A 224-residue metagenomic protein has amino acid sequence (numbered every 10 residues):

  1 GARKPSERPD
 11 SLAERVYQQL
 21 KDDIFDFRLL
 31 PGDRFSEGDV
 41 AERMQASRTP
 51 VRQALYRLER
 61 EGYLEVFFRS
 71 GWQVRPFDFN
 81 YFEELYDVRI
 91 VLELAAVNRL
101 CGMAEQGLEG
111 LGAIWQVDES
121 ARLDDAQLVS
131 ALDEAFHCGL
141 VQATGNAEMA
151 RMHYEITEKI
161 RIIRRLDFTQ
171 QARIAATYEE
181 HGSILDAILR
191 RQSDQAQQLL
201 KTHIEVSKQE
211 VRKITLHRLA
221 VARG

Functional and structural regions predicted by a protein language model:
G1-G102, K213-G224: Short linear motifs at protein or domain termini
A13, Y178, V206-S207, V221: Anionic, Ser/Thr-rich low-complexity intrinsically disordered regions
R34, F168-R173: Short capping/connector residues at structural and topological boundaries
R60, L64-E65, I156-E158, R173-I174: Mobile beta-alpha loop/short-helix "lid" or hinge segments that flank ligand
L85, G102-T169, T177-R190, Q195-V206: Conserved amphipathic alpha-helical segments that form helical-bundle/coiled-coil interaction surfaces
E205-I214: Short arginine-rich
